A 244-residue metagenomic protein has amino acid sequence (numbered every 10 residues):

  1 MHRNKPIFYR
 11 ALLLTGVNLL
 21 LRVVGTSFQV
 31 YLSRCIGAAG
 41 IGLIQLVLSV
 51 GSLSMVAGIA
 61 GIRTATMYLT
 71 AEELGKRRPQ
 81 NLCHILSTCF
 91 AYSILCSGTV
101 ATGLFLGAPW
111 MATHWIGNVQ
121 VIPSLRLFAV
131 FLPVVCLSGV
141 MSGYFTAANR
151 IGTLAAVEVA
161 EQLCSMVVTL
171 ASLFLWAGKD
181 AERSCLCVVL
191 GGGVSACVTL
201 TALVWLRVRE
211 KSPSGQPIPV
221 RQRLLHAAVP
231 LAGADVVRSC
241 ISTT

Functional and structural regions predicted by a protein language model:
M1-V24, Q80-S87, I218-A234: N-terminal membrane topogenesis motif
K5, G37-G40, S54-A91, T146-T153: Transmembrane-helix boundary and interhelical linker motifs in polytopic inner-membrane proteins
L32-L53, Q120, C185-L186, R223-A227: Interfacial/gating helices of multi-pass transporter permease domains
Q45-L74, C89, S93, V100 (+2 more regions): Small-residue-rich midsections of specific transmembrane alpha-helices
S87-H114: Alpha-helical transmembrane segments of multi-pass membrane transport and lipid-handling proteins
T102, L106, G117-M141, V167: Alpha-helical transmembrane segments of multi-pass membrane proteins
V134-V157: Membrane-interface junctions at transmembrane-helix termini in multi-pass inner-membrane proteins
A156-A171, K179-R209: Hydrophobic alpha-helical transmembrane segments
